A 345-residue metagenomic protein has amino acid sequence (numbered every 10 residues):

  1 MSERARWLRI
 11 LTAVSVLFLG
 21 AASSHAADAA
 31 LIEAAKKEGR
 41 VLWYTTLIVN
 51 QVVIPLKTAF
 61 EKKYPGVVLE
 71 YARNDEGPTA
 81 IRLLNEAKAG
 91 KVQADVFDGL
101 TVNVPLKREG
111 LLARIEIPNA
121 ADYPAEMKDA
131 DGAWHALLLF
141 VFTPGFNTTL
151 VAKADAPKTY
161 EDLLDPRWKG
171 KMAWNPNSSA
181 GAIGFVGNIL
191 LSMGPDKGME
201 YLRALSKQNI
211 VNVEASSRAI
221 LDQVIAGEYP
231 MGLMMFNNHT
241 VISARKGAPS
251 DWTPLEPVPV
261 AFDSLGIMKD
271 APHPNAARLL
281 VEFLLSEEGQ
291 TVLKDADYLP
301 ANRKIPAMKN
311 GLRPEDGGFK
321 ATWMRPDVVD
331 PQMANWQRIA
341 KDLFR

Functional and structural regions predicted by a protein language model:
R9-A21: Bacterial N-terminal signal peptides
A26-L42, K62, D165-K169: Immediate post-signal peptide segment of exported/extracytoplasmic ligand-binding proteins
W43-K57, L69-A87, K91-E228: Extracytoplasmic ligand-binding site segments that recognize negatively charged/polar headgroups
T101-K107, P230-P249, D297: A ligand-binding cleft/hinge motif common to bilobed small-molecule-binding domains
A125, L139-F142, Y201-S206, V211-E214 (+2 more regions): Periplasmic-binding protein-like
T143-L150, V186-G187, L191, A261-H273 (+1 more regions): A bilobed periplasmic-binding-protein/Venus flytrap-type ligand-binding module shared by bacterial periplasmic
W168-S178, L284-A307: Periplasmic-binding protein-like
K309-R345: Extracellular/periplasmic bilobal clamshell ligand-binding domains
